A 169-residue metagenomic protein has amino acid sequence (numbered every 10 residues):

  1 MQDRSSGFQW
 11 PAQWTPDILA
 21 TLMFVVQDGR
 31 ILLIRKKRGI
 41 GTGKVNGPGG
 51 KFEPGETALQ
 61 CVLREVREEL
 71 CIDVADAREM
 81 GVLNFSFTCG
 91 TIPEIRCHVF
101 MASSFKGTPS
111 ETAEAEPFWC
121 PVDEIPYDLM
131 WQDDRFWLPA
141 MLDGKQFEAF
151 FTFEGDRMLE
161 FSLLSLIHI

Functional and structural regions predicted by a protein language model:
M1-L22: Acidic, metal-coordinating catalytic segment for phosphate/diphosphate chemistry, firing primarily on the Nudix
Q27: A cytosolic small-molecule/anion-sensing beta-strand core signal
T42-K44: A positional/architectural concept
F52-A75, F85-M141, F161-L163: Unchanged
G144-D156: Low-complexity, intrinsically disordered Gly/Pro/Thr-rich segments
I167-I169: Conserved small/polar residues in nucleotide/adenosyl-binding loops
